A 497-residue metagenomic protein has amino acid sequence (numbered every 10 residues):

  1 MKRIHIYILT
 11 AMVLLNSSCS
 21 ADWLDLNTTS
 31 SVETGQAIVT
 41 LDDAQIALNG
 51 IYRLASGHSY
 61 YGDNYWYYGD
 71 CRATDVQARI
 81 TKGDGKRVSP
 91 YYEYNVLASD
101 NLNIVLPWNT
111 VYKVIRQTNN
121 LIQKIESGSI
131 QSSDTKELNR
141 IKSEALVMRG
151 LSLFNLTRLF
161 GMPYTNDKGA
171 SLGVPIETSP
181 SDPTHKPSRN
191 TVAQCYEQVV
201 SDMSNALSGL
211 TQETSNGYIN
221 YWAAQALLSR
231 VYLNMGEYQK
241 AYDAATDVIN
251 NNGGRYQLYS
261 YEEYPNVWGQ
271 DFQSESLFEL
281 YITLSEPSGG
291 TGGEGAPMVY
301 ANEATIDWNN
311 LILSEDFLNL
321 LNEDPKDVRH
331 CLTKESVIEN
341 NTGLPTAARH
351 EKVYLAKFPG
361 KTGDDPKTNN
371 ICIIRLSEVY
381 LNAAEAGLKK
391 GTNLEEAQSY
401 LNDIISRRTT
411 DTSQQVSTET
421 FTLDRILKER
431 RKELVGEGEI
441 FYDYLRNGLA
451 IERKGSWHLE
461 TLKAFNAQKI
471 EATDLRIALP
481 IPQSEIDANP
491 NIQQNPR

Functional and structural regions predicted by a protein language model:
R3, V13-V39, V199, S229 (+1 more regions): Bacterial Sec-dependent N-terminal signal peptides
C19-D70, V299, W308-N310, N319-P325 (+4 more regions): Membrane-proximal, proline-rich intrinsically disordered regions
T34-G35, G62-G83, G161-A170, V174 (+3 more regions): Short, surface-exposed recognition loops and adjoining beta-strand edges that mediate ligand/DNA contacts, enriched
K86-F160, N190, S208-Q212, P366-I371 (+1 more regions): Conserved, well-structured interaction surfaces
Q194, M235-G236, Y242-T362, N369 (+4 more regions): Extended ligand-binding clefts on enzyme/binding-domain cores
Y196, Y238, N393-L394: TPR-repeat structural position
